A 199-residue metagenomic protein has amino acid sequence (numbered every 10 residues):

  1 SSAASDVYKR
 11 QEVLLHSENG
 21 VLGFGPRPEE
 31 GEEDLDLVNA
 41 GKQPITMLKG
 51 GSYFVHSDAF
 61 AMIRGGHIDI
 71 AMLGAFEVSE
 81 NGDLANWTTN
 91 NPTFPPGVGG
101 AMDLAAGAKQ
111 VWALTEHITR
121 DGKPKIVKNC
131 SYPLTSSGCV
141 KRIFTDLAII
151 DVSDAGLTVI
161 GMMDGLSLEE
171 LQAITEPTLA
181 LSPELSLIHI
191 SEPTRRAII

Functional and structural regions predicted by a protein language model:
S1-A4, Y8, I188-I199: Single conserved hydrophobic/aromatic residue that forms the stacking wall/gate of nucleotide- or nucleobase-binding
S2-P26: N-terminal low-complexity or amphipathic/hydrophobic leaders
Q11, G23-L187: Conserved phosphate- and dinucleotide-binding cores of soluble alpha/beta proteins, encompassing both enzyme active
